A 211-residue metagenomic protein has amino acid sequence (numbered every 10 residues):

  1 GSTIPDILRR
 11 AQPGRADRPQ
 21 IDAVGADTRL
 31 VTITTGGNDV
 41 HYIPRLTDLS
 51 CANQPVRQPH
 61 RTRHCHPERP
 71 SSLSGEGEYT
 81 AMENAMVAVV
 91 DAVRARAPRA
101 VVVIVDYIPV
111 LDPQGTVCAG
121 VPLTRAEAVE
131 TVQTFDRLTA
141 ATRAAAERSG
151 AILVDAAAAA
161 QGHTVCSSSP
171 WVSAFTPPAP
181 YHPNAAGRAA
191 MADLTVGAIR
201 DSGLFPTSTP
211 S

Functional and structural regions predicted by a protein language model:
G1-T80, N84: Conserved SGNH/GDSL esterase-like catalytic core that processes O-acyl groups on lipids and polysaccharides
R18-D27, V93-R96, D201-P206: Surface-exposed acidic, glycine-flexible loop patches that form ligand/cofactor-binding and adhesion interfaces
P19, A23, G77, A81-A88 (+6 more regions): Extracytoplasmic/secreted proteins, especially bacterial periplasmic and envelope-associated proteins
V24-D27, P98, E147, A189: Residue-level preference for short coil/turn positions at secondary-structure junctions
R29-T34, D39-H41, V101-D106, I152-D155: Structural recognition of the beta-strand scaffold that forms the well-ordered cores of secreted hydrolase catalytic
Q54-H66, V105-A119: A structural motif
N84-V103, R137-D155: A structural motif corresponding to the C-terminal end of an alpha-helix and its immediate exit/capping segment
I108-P210: Catalytic His-Asp segment of secreted/periplasmic serine-dependent ester chemistry enzymes
